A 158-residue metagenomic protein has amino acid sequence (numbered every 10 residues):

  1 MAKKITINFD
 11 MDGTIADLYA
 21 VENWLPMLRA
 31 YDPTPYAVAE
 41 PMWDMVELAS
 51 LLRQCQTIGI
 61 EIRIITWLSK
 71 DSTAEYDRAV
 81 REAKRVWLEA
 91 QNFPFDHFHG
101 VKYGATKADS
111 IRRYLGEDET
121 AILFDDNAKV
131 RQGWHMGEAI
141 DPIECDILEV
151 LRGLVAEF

Functional and structural regions predicted by a protein language model:
M1-K4, A156-F158: Short intrinsically disordered terminal tails
A2-H99: Alpha-helical substrate-recognition element adjacent to the catalytic core
T6, V101-K102, T106-K129, W134: Conserved Lys-Pro-Asp/Glu-containing loop-to-beta segment of HAD-superfamily phosphomonoesterases, centered on
W43-M45, H99-G104, M136, A156-F158: Low-complexity, flexible helical/coil segments
L51-L52, K107-Y114, V150-L154: Generic hydrophobic alpha-helical segments
I65, G100-Y103, P142-C145: Conserved beta-strand termini and adjacent loop/short-helix elements that scaffold enzyme active sites in alpha/beta
K70, Y103, E149: Positions that flank functional sites
D118-F158: Acidic, Mg2+-coordinating phosphoryl-transfer loop and its flanking beta/alpha structural elements, shared across
